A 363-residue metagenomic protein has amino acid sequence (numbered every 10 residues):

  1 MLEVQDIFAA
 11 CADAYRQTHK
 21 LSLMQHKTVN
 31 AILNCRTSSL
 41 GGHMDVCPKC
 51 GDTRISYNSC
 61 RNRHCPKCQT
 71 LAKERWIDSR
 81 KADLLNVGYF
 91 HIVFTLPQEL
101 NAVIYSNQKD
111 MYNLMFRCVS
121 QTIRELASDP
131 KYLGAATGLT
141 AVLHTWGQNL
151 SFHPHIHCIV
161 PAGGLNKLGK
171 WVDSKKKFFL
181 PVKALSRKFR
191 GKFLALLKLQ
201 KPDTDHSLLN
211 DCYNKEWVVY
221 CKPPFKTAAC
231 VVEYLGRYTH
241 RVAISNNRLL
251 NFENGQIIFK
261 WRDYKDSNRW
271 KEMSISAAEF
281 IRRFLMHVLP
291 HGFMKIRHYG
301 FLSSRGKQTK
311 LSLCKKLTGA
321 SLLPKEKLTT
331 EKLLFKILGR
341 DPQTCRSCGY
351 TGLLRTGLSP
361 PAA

Functional and structural regions predicted by a protein language model:
M1-A363: Beta->alpha loop/short-helix hinge microenvironment recognizer with preference for catalytic Tyr/His contexts
